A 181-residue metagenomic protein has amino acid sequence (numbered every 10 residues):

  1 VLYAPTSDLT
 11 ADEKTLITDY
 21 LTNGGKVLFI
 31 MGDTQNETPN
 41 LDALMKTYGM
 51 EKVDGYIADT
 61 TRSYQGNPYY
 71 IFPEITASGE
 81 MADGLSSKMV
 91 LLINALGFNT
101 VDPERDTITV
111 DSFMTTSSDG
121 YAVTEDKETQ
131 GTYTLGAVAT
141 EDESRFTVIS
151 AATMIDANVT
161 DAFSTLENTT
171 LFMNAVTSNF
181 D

Functional and structural regions predicted by a protein language model:
V1-F180: Acidic, S/T/G-rich, low-cysteine, solvent-exposed domains in lumenal/extracellular/periplasmic regions of secretory
